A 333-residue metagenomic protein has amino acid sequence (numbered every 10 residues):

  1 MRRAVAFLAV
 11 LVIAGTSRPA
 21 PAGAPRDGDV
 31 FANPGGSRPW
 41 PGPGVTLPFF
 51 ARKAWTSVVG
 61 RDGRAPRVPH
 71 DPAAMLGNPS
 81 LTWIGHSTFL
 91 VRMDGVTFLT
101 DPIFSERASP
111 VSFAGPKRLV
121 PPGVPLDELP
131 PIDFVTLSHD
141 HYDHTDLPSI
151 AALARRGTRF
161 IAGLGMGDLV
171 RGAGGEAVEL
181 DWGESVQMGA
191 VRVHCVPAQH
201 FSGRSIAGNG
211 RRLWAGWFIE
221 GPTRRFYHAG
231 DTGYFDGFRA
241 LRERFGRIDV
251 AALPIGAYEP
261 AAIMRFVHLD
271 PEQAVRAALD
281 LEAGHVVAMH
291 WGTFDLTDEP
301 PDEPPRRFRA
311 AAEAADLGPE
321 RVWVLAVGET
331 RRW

Functional and structural regions predicted by a protein language model:
L11-E128, I219-G230, D249-G256, A310 (+1 more regions): Metallo-beta-lactamase
R18, G23-G36, F134, R159-I161 (+3 more regions): Cap/insert and terminal regions of metallo-dependent hydrolase folds
V59-N78, R159-R224, R307-W333: Metallo-beta-lactamase
T88-D94, Q187-D249, R265, L269-E272: Catalytic core of the metallo-beta-lactamase
V91, D101, H139, D146 (+5 more regions): Divalent metal-coordination and catalytic microenvironments
P102-F104, D140, A198-Q199, G230-T232 (+2 more regions): Active-site metal-binding loops of divalent metal-dependent hydrolases
P102-P122, F201-G208, E259-H268, D295: Acidic/histidine-rich helix-loop elements that form or flank divalent-metal/phosphate-binding sites at the catalytic
I132-D143: Metallo-beta-lactamase
